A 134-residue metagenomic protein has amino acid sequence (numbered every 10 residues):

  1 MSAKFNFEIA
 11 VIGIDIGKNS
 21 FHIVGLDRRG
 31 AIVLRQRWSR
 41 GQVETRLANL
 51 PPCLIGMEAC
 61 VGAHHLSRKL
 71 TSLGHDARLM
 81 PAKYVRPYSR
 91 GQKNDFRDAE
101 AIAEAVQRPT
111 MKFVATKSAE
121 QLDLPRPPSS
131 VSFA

Functional and structural regions predicted by a protein language model:
M1-F133: Phosphate- and other anionic-substrate recognition elements at nucleic-acid/protein interfaces
